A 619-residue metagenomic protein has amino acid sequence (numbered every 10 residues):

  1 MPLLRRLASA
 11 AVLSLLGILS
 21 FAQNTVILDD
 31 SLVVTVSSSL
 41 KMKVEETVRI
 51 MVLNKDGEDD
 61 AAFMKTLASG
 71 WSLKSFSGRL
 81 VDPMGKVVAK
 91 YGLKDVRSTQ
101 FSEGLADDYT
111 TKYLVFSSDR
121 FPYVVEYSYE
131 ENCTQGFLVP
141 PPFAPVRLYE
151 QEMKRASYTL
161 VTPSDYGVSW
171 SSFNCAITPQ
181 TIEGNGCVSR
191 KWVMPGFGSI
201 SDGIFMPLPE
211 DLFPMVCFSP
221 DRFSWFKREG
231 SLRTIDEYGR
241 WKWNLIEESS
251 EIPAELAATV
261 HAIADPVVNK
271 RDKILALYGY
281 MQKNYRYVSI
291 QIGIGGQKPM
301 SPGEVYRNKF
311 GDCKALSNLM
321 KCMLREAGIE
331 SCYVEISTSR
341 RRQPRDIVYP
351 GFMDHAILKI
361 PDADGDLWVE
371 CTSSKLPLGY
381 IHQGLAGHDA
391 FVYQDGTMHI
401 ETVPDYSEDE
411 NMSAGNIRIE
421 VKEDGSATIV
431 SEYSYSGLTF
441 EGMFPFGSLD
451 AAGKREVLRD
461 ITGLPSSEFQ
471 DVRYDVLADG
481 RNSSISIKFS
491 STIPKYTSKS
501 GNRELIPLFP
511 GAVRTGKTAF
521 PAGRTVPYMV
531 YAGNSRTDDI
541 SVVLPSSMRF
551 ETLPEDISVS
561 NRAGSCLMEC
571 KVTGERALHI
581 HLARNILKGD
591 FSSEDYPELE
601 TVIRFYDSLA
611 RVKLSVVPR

Functional and structural regions predicted by a protein language model:
Q23-L67, D405-Y433, Q470: Early extracytoplasmic/domain-onset interaction patches
V48, V125, Y158, L277 (+4 more regions): Cysteine-centered nucleophilic/redox motifs
K65-D95, E152-S169, P445-D471, D539-N561: Solvent-exposed beta-hairpin/edge-strand motifs
F76-V146, C175-F213, N416-R418, F469-R503: A surface-exposed beta-strand-loop module
N132-A144, L148-E152, S157-I290, E408 (+5 more regions): Secretory-pathway-linked proteins and extracytosolic
P253-A258, R286-K309, Y349-P350: Short, conserved helix/loop micro-motifs enriched in His/Cys and acidic residues
A315-P404: Hydrophobic/aromatic-rich core segments of domains that either
Q394-S498: Long hydrophobic segments that form regular secondary structure
